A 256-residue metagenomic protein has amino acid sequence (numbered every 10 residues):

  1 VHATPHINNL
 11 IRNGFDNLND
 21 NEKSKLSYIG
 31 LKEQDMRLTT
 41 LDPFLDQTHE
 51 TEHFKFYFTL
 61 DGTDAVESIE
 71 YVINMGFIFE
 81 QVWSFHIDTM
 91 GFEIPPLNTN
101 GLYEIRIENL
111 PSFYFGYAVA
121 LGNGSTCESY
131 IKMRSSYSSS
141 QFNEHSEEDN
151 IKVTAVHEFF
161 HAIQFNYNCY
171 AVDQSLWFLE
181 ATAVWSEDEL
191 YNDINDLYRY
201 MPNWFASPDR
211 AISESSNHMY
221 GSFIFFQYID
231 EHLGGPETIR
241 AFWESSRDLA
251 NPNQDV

Functional and structural regions predicted by a protein language model:
V1-T48: N-terminal low-structure segments adjacent to metalloprotease catalytic domains across cellular compartments
N8, R12, S27, I73-G76 (+2 more regions): Generic detector of well-ordered alpha-helical segments enriched in charged/polar residues, highlighting helical
K23-L38, M133-Y137, A171-A181, F226: Short charge-dense sequence patches
E33-R37, E80-S84, L197-Y200, W204: Charged, low-complexity, helix-prone segments enriched in Lys/Glu/Asp/Gln
T48-E50, Y220: Solvent-exposed loop and beta-edge segments used for protein-protein assembly and interaction
E50-S175, T182, D193-I194, A211: Juxtacatalytic substrate-recognition/specificity segment
T63-G76, G234-W243, Q254: A signal for specific C-terminal beta-sheet/loop modules enriched in small/flexible residues with GP/PG/PP motifs
L121-T126, D149-T154, C169-L233, E237 (+1 more regions): Acidic/His/Gly-enriched intrinsically disordered linker/tail segments that often contain short helix/coil "MoRF-like"
